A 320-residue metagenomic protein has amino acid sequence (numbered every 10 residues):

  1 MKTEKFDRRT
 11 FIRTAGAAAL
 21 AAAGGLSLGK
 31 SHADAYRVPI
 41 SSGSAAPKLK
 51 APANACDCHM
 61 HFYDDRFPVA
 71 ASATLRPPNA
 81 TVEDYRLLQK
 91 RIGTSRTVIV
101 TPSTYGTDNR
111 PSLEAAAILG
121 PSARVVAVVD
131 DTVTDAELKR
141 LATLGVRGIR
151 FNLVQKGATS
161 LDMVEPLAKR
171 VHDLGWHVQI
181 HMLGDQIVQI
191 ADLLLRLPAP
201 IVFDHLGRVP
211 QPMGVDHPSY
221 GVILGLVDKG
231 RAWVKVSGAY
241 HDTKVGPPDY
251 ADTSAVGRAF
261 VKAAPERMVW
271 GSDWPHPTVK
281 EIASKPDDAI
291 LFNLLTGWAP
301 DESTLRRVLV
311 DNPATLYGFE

Functional and structural regions predicted by a protein language model:
K2-H32, Y36-N54, N79-R96, P265-E266 (+1 more regions): Mid-to-C-terminal alpha-helical segments outside catalytic/metal-binding sites
A35-P39, T104-L195, K235-P247: Active-site gating/metal-coordination segments in enzymes
N54-P68: Di-metal (Zn2+ and/or Mg2+/Mn2+) metal-binding site signature of metallo-dependent hydrolases with the MBL/beta-CASP
C56-M60, T97-V100, V125-A127, I149-F151 (+4 more regions): Hydrophobic faces of well-ordered beta-strands that scaffold small-molecule active sites in alpha/beta enzyme cores
H59, S112, V171, V234 (+3 more regions): Conserved, mostly hydrophobic/aromatic
A71-L119: Alpha-helical scaffold segments that flank or form the walls of functional sites
T81-Y85, D108, V133-A136, I187-V188 (+1 more regions): Alpha-helical scaffolding within the catalytic cores of extracellular/periplasmic polymer-degrading hydrolases
A158-W270, T278: Catalytic pocket-lining loop regions of alpha/beta-barrel enzymes, especially the amidohydrolase/enolase/GH5 lineages
